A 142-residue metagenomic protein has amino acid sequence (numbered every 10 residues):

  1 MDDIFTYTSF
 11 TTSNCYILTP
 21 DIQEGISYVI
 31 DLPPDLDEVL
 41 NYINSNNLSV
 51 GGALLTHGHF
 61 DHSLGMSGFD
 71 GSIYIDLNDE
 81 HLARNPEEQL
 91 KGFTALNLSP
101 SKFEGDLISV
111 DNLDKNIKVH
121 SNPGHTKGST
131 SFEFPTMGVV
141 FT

Functional and structural regions predicted by a protein language model:
M1-S45, T130-T142: Conserved beta-strand hairpin/beta-sheet module of binuclear metal-dependent hydrolase folds, prominently
D3-T6, F93-L98, K118-H120: Short, P/G- and charge-enriched loop/turn segments at secondary-structure junctions
T12, S101-E104, T126: Residues that act as N-cap/strand-start positions at coil-to-secondary-structure junctions
I17, V110-P135, V139: Core dinuclear metal-dependent hydrolase active-site scaffold
S27, A53, S72, N116 (+2 more regions): Hydrophobic "anchor" residues on beta-strands that sit immediately upstream of conserved functional sites
I30, T56, I75-D76, G124 (+1 more regions): Active-site flanking residues adjacent to catalytic metal/cofactor-binding acidic residues
D35-L113: Active-site HxH/HxHxD metal-binding segment of metal-dependent hydrolases
